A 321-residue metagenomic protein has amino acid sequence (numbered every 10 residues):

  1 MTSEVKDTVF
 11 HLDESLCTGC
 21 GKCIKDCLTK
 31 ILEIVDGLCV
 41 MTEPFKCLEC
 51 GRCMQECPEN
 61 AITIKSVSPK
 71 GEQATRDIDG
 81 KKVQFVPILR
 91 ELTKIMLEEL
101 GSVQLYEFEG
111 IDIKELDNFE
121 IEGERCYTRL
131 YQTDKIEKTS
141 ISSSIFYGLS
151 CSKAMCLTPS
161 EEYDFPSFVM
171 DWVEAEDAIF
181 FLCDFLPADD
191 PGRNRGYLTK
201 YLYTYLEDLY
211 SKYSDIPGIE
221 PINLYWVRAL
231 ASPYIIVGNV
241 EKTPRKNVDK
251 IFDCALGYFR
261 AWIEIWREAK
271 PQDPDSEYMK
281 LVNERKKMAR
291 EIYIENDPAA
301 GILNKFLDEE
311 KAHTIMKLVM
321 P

Functional and structural regions predicted by a protein language model:
M1-T8: A detector for short, charged/polar N-terminal pre-domain segments
S15-L16, K46, E56: Short pre-active-site segment immediately N-terminal to redox-active cysteine/selenocysteine motifs in thiol-based
K22-L38, R52-S68: Iron-sulfur cluster-binding cysteine motifs and their immediate structural context in ferredoxin-like electron-transfer
D36-L48: Short linker/helix segments within small regulatory modules
D79-E162: Short Lys/Arg-enriched alpha/beta "domain-start" segment
S143-D171, A178-P191: Short, hydrophobic/proline-enriched secondary-structure or compact coil segments at domain edges
D184-N296: Mixed-charge (acidic/basic) macromolecular-recognition segments
A299-P321: A cross-kingdom marker for long, charged
